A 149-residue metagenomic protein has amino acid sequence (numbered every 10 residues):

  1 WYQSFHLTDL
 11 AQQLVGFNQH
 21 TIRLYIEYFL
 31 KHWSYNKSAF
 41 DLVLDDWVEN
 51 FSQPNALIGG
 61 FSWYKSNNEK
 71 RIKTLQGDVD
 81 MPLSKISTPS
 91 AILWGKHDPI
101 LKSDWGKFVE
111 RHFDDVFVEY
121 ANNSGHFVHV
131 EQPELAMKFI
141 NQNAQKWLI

Functional and structural regions predicted by a protein language model:
W1-V116, Y120-A121, N141, W147-L148: Flexible "cap/lid" subdomain of the alpha/beta-hydrolase fold that forms the substrate-access gate
S124-M137: Catalytic histidine-centered segment of alpha/beta-hydrolase-like enzymes
